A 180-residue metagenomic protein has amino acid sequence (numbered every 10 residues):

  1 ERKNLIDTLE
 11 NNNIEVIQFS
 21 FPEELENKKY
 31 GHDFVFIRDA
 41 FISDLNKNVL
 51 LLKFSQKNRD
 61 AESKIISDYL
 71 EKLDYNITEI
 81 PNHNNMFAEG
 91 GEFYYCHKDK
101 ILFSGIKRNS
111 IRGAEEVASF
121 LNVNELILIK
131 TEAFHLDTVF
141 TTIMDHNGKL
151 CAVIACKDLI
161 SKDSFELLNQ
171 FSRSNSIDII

Functional and structural regions predicted by a protein language model:
E1-I180: The feature marks the mature, well-folded catalytic cores of soluble enzymes
